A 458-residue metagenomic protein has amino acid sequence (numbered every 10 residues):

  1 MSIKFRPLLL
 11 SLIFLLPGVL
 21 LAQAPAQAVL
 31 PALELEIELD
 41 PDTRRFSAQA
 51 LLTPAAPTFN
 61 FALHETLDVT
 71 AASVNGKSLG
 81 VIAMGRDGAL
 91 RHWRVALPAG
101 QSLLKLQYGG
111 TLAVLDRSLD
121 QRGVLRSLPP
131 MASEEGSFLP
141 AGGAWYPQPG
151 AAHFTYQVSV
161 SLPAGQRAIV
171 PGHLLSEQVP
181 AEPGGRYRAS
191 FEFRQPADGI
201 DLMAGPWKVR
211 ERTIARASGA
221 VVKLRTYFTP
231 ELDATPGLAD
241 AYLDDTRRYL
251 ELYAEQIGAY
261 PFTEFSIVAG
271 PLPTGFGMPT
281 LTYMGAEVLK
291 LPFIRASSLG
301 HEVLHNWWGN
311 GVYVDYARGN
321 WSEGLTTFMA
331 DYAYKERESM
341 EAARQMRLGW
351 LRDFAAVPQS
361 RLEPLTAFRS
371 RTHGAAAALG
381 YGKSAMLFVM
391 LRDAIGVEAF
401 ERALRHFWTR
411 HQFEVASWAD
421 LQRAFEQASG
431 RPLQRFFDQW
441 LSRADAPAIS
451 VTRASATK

Functional and structural regions predicted by a protein language model:
F14, L20-S47, T70, L128-P130 (+3 more regions): N-terminal, polar/Ser/Thr-rich
Q49-L67, A144-P163, A419: Surface-exposed beta-strand/loop patches in extracellular or lumenal glycoproteins
A50, L90, M131, V158 (+6 more regions): Juxtacatalytic substrate-recognition/specificity segment
F59, V69-N75, I169, Q434 (+1 more regions): Beta-strand-rich binding/interaction modules
T66-L125, E182-G185: A surface-exposed beta-strand-loop module
Y108-W207: Extended, low-hydrophobicity, Ser/Thr/Pro/Gly-biased non-transmembrane segments
R194, F293, A317, E323-M390 (+3 more regions): Acidic/His/Gly-enriched intrinsically disordered linker/tail segments that often contain short helix/coil "MoRF-like"
A377-K458: Amphipathic alpha-helical substructures
